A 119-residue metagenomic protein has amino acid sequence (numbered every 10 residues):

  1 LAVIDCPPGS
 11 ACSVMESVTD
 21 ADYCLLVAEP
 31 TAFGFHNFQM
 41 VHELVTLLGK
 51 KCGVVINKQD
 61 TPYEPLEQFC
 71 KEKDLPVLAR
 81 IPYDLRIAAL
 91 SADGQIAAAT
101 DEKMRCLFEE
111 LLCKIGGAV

Functional and structural regions predicted by a protein language model:
L1-V14: Switch II (G3) loop of P-loop NTPases
I4, L26, V54-I56: Structural beta-sheet core signal
P7, D20-N37, D60: Conserved Switch II/interswitch segment of TRAFAC-class P-loop GTPases
A11-V14, F35, P62-E64: Short, well-ordered alpha-helical microsegments
S13, N37-M40, L107: Well-ordered alpha-helical segments embedded in enzymatic catalytic cores
G34-Q39, A88-S91: Short, charged, surface-exposed secondary-structure boundary motifs
L44-V119: C-terminal lobe/tail of nucleotide-utilizing enzymes
